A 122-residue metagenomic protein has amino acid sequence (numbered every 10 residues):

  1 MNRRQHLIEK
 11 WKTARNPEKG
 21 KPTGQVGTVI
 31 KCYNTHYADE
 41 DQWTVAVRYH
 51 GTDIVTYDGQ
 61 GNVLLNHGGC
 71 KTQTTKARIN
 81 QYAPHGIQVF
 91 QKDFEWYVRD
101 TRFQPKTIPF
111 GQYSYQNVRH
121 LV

Functional and structural regions predicted by a protein language model:
M1-V122: Terminal leader/tail segments of proteins
